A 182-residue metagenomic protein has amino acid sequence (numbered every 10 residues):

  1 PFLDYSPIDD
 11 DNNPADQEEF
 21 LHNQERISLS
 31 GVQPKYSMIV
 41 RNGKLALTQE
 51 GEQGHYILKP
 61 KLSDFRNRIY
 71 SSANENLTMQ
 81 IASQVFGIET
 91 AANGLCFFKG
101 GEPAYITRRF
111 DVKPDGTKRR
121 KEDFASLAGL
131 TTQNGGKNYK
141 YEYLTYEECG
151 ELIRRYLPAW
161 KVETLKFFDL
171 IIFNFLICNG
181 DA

Functional and structural regions predicted by a protein language model:
P1-G180: Phosphate/dinucleotide-binding and metal-coordinating scaffold of catalytic cores in nucleotide-dependent enzymes
